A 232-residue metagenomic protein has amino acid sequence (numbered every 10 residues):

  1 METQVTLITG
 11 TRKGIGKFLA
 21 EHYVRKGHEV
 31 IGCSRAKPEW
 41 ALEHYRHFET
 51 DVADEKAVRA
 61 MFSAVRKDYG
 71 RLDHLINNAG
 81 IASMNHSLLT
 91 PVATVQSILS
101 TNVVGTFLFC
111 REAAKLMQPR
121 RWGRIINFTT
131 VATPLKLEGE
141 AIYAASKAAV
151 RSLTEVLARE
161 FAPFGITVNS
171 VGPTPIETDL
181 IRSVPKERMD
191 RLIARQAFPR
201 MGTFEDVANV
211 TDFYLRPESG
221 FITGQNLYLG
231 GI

Functional and structural regions predicted by a protein language model:
R12-K13: Conserved glycine-rich cofactor-binding loop
N78-S83, I232: Conserved NAD(P)H cofactor-binding loop of Rossmann-fold oxidoreductase domains
H86-S87, P91-L99, I181, L192: Substrate-binding pocket helix/loop in short-chain dehydrogenase/reductase
L88, L135-A141, P163-F164, P199 (+1 more regions): Active-site loop immediately N-terminal to the catalytic Tyr-X3-Lys motif of short-chain dehydrogenase/reductase
F107, W122, R200-L229: C-terminal substrate-recognition "lid" of short-chain dehydrogenase/reductases
C110, S146: Active-site helix of classical SDR
K115, R159-P163, G220: Alpha-helical segment proximal to the catalytic Tyr-Lys
